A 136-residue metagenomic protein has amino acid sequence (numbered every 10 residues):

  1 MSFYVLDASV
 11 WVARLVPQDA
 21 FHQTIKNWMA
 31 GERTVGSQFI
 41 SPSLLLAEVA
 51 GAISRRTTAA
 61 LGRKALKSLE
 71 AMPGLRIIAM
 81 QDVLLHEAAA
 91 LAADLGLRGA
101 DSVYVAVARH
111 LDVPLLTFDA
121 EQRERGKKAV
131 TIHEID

Functional and structural regions predicted by a protein language model:
M1-F3, L46, I77-I78, V105-D136: Acidic, PIN/NYN-like endoribonuclease modules and their adjacent C-terminal/linker elements
M1-S41, S54-K64: Short, well-structured N-terminal submotif of metal-dependent ribonuclease cores
L6, I40-S41, A79, G99-S102 (+1 more regions): Short beta-strand scaffold positions
S9-V10, A50, V83, S102-A106: Active-site phosphate/pyrophosphate-handling residues
P17, L66-D94: Acidic catalytic patch
V35-F39, G74, H110-P114: Short active-site oxyanion
L44, E48-R76: Active-site-proximal, substrate-binding regions of enzyme catalytic domains and RNA-binding/basic surfaces
